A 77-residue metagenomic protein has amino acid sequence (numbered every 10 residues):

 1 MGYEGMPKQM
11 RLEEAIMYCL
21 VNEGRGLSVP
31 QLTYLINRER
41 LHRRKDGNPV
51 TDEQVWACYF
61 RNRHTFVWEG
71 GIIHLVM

Functional and structural regions predicted by a protein language model:
G2-E13, P30, N37-M77: Charged low-complexity interaction tracts in eukaryotic proteins
E13-L20: Hydrophobic residues on short alpha-helical segments
V21-R25: Short helix-capping/hinge SLiMs at alpha-helix to coil transitions
